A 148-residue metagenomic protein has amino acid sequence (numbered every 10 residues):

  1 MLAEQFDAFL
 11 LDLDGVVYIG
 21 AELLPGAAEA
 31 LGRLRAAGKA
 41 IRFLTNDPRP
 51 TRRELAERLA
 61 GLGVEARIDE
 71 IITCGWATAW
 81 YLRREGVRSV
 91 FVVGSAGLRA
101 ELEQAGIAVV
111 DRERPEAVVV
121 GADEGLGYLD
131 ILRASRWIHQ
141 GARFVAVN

Functional and structural regions predicted by a protein language model:
M1-L13, V17-N148: HAD-like aspartate-dependent phosphatase fold
